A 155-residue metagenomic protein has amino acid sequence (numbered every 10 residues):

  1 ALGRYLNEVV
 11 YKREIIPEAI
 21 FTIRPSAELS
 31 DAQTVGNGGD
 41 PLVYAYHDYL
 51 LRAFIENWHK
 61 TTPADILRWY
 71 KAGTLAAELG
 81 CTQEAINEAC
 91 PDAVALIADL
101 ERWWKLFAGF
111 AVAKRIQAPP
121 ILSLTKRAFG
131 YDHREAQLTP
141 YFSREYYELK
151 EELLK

Functional and structural regions predicted by a protein language model:
A1-K155: ATP/NTP-dependent adenylation/nucleotidyl-transfer catalytic domains that generate, transfer, or process NMP-activated
